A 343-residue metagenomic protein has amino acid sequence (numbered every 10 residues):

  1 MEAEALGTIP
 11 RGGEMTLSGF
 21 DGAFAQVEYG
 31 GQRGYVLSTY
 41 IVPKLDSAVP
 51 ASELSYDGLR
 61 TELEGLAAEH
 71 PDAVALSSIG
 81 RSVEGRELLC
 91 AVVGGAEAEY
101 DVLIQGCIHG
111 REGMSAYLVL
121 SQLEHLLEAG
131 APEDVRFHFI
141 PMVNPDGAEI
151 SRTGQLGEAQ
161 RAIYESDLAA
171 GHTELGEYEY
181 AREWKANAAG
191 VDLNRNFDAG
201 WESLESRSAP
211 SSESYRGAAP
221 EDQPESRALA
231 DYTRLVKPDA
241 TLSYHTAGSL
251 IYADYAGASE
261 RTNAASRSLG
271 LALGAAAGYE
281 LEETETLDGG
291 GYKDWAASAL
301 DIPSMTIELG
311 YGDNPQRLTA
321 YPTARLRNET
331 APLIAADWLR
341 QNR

Functional and structural regions predicted by a protein language model:
E2-A5, S78: Short, conserved secondary-structure segments in the cores of folded domains
E4, R11-G13, G31, G58-E62 (+11 more regions): Extracytoplasmic/secreted proteins, especially bacterial periplasmic and envelope-associated proteins
A5-T39: SH3/SH3-like beta-barrel superfamily modules
K44-E87: Short glycine- and acidic-rich boundary segments immediately preceding or forming the N-terminal edge of structured
L89-A98: Short beta-strand-to-loop junctions in surface cap/lid or active-site-entrance loops
E99-Y100, G113-Y117, S121-Q122, L127-Y255 (+1 more regions): Active-site/substrate-binding loop(s) of hydrolase catalytic cores
F197-R343: Metallocarboxypeptidase
